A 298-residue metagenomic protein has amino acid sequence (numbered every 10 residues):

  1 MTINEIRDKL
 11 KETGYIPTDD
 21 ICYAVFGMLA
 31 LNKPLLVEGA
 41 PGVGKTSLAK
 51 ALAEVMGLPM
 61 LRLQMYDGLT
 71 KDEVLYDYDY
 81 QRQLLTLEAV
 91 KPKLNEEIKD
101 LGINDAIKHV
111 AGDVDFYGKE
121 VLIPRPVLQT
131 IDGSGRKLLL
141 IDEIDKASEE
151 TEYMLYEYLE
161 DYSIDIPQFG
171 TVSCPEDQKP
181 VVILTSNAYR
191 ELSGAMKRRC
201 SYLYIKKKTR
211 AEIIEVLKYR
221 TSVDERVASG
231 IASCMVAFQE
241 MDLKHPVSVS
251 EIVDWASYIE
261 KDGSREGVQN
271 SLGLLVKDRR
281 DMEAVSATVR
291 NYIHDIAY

Functional and structural regions predicted by a protein language model:
M1-Y298: C-terminal regulatory/interaction module of P-loop NTP-utilizing enzymes
